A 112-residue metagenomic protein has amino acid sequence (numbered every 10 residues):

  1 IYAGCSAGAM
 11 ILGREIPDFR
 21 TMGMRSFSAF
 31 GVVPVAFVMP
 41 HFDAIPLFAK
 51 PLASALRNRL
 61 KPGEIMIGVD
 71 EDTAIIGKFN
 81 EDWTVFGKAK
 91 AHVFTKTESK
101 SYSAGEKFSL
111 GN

Functional and structural regions predicted by a protein language model:
I1-E15: Catalytic nucleophile loop
I16-N112: C-terminal and late-domain segments of enzyme folds
